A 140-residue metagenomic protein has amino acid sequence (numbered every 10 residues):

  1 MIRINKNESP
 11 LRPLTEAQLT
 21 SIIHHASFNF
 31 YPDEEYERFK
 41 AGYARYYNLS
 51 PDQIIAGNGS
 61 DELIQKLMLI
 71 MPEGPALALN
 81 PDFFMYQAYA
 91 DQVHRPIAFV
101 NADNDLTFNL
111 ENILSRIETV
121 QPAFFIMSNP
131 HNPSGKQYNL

Functional and structural regions predicted by a protein language model:
M1-F30, N139: N-terminal "arm"/small-domain region of PLP-dependent enzymes with the aminotransferase-like
I2, I55, P75-L77: Conserved beta-strand elements of the Class I
Y43, A90: Short hydrophobic alpha-helical segments of the AMP-binding
A44-K66: Short loop-beta-helix segment that forms the pyridoxal 5′-phosphate
I70-Y89: Conserved PLP-anchoring active-site segment centered on the Schiff-base-forming lysine
N80, F99-D103: Short beta->alpha connector loops at strand-helix junctions that form conserved, small/polar/Pro-enriched
N104-L140: Active-site phosphate-binding strand-loop segment of PLP-dependent enzymes
